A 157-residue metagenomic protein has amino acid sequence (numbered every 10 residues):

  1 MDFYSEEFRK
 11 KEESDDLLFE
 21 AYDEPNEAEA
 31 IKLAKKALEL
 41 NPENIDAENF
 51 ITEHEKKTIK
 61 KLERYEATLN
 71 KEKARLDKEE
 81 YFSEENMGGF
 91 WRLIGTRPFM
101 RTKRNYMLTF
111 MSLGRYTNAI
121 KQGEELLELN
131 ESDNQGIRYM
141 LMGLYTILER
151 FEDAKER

Functional and structural regions predicted by a protein language model:
E6, A67-T96, L126-N130: Flexible helix-coil transition and linker loops at the boundaries of alpha-helical arrays
R9-K36, L40, R104-S112: Alpha-helical segment of the N-proximal tetratricopeptide repeat
E13, N41-D46, Y116, S132-N134: Residue-level recognition of tetratricopeptide repeat
E24, I51, E55-T58, L113 (+1 more regions): Structural motif corresponding to the intra-repeat A-B loop/turn of tetratricopeptide repeats
K32-K35, K61-K73, T117-E124, R150-R157: Alpha-helical repeat scaffolds
K35-N41, E125-E131: Solenoid-like repeat scaffolds
A47, T102, G136-I137: TPR alpha-solenoid repeat register
